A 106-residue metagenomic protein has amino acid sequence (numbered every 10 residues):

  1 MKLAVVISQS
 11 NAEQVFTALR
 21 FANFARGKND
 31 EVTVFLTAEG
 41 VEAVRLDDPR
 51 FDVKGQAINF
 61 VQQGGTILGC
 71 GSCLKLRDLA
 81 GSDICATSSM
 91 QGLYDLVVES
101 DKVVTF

Functional and structural regions predicted by a protein language model:
L3-F16, V41-D48: Short, glycine-rich nucleotide/cofactor-binding loops
V15-N29: Histidine-anchored nucleotide/phosphate-binding helix
R20, P49-K54, A86-S89: Charged helix-capping and loop-helix junction motifs
N29, G64, S100-D101: Short, well-ordered alpha-helix to beta-strand connector turns
V32-T37, I67-G71: Short internal beta-strands
A38-V41, L74: Short beta-alpha junction loops
R50-L76: A glycine-rich helix N-cap at a beta->alpha junction
K75-F106: C-terminal structural segments of small proteins and small subunits
